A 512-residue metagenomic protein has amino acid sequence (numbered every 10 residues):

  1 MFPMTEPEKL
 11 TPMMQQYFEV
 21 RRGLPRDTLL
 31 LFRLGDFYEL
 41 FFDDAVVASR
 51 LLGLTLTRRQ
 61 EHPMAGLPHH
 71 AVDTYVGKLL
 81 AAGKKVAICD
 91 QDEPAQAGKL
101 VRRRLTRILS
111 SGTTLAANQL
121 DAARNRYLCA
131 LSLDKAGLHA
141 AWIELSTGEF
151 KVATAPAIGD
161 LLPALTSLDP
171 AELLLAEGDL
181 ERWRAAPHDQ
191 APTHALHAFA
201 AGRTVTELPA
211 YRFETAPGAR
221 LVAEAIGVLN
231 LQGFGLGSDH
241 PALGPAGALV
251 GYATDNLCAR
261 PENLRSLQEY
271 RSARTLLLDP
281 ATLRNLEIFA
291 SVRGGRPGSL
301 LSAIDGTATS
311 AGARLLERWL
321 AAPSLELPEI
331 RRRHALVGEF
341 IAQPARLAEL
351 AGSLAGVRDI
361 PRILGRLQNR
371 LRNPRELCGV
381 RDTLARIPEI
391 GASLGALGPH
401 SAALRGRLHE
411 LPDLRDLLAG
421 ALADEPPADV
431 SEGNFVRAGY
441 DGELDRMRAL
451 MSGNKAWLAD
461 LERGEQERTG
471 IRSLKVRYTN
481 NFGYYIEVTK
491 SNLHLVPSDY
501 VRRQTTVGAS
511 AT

Functional and structural regions predicted by a protein language model:
M1-A342, D359-G365, N369, D424 (+3 more regions): Basic, polar low-complexity surface loops/patches
S110, R358-Q368, L474-V488: Extended, amphipathic alpha-helices with heptad-repeat/coiled-coil or helix-bundle character that serve as
D160-A164, R346, E467-G470: Short aromatic-glycine motifs in intrinsically disordered, low-complexity regions
A210-L221, L276-L277, T282, I288-R293 (+2 more regions): Amphipathic heptad-repeat alpha-helical coiled-coil/stalk segments that mediate oligomerization, filament/stalk
R296, A308, E329, R346-D359 (+3 more regions): Secondary-structure capping and boundary motifs in well-ordered enzyme cores
A311, R468, V488: Residue-level signal for short amphipathic helical patches enriched in basic/charged and nearby hydrophobic residues
Q368, E462-L474: Acidic, serine/threonine- and proline-rich low-complexity regulatory regions
